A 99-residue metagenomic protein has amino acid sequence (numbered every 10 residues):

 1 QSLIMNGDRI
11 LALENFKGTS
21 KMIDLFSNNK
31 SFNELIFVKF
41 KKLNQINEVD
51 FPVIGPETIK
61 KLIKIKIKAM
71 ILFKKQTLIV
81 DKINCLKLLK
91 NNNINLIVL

Functional and structural regions predicted by a protein language model:
Q1-I63, L78: Conserved mixed alpha/beta catalytic, RNA-binding, or beta-rich assembly cores of soluble enzyme, regulatory
K60-A69, F73-L99: C-terminal binding/interaction regions
